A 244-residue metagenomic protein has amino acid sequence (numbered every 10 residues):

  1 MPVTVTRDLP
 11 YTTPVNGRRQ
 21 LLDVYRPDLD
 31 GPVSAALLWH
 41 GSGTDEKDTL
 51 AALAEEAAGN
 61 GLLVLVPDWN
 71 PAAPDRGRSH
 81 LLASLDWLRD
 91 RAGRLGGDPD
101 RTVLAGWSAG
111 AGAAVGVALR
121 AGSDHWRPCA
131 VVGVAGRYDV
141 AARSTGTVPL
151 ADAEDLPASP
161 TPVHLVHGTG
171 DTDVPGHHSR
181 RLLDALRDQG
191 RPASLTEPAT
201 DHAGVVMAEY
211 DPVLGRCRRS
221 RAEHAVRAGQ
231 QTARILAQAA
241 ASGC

Functional and structural regions predicted by a protein language model:
M1-G31: N-terminal cap/lid segment of alpha/beta-hydrolase-fold proteins
D30-V33, W39-D75, T172-D173: Short substrate-entry loop that stabilizes the transition state in hydrolases
G41-S42, S108, R137, T169: Residue-level signal for short, function-critical loop segments
L50-A51, E56, G146-P149, V206-G215: Short, flexible, mixed-charge acidic loops at enzyme active sites
L65-P67, V134, T196: The conserved SAM/SAH-binding core of class I Rossmann-like methyltransferase domains, concentrating on the hydrophobic
A83-A151: Primarily recognizes the serine-hydrolase "nucleophile elbow" in alpha/beta-hydrolase and SGNH/GDSL folds
A130, A135-D188: The feature captures the conserved acid-bearing segment of alpha/beta-hydrolase catalytic domains
Q189-C244: C-terminal catalytic histidine-bearing segment of alpha/beta-hydrolase fold enzymes
